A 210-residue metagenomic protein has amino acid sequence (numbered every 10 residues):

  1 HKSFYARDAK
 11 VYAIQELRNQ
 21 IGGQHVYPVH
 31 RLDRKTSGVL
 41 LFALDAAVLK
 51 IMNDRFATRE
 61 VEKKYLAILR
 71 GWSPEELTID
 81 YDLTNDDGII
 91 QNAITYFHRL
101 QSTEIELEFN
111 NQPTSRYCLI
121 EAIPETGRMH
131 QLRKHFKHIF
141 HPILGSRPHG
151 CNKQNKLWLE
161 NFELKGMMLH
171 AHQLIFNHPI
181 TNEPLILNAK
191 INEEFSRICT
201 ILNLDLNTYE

Functional and structural regions predicted by a protein language model:
H1-E210: RNA pseudouridine synthases
